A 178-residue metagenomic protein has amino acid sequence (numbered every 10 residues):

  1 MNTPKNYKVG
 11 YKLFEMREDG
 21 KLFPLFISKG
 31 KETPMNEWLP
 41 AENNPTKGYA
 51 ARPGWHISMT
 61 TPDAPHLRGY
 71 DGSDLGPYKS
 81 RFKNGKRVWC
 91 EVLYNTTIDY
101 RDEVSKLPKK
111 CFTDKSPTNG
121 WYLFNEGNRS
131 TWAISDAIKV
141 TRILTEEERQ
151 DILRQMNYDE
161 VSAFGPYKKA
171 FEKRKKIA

Functional and structural regions predicted by a protein language model:
M1-P34, G48-R52, A64-A178: Conserved NAD+-utilizing ADP-ribose enzyme module
H56: Histidine-centered active-site/metal-ligand motif
